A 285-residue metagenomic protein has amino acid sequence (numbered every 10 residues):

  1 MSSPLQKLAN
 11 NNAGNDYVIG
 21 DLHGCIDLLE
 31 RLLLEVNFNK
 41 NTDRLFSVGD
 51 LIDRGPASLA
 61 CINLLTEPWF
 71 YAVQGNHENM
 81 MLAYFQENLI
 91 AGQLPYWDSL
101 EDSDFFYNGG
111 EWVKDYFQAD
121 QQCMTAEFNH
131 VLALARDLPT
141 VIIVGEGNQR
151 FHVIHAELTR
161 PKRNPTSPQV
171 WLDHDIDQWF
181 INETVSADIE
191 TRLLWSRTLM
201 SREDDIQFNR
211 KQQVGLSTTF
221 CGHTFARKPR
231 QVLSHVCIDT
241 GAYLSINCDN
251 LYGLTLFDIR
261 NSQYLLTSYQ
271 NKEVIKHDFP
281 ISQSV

Functional and structural regions predicted by a protein language model:
M1-N63: N-terminal active-site segment of His-dependent metallophosphoesterases
A13-N15, K40-T42, E67-W69, N148-R150 (+1 more regions): A general structural motif
V18, L45-S47, A72-V73, H152 (+2 more regions): Residue-level marker for buried hydrophobic side chains located in beta-strands that build the well-ordered beta-sheet
D21, G49-D50, G75-N76, G222-H223 (+1 more regions): Active-site glycine-centered loops adjacent to acidic/histidine catalytic or metal-binding residues that shape
H23-G24, D53, N79, L158 (+2 more regions): Short, glycine/acidic-enriched loop or turn micro-motifs at the edges of active sites
L45-F46, D53, H235-V236, T240-K272 (+1 more regions): Conserved RNase H-like, two-metal-ion catalytic cores of nucleic-acid enzymes
S58-C61, T66-I143, N148-Q149: Active-site neighborhood of divalent metal-dependent phosphoester bond hydrolases
N108-V236, A242-C248, Q263-Y264, S268-Y269: Acidic, His/Gly-enriched loop-helix segments that form or flank divalent-metal centers in metallo-dependent hydrolases
